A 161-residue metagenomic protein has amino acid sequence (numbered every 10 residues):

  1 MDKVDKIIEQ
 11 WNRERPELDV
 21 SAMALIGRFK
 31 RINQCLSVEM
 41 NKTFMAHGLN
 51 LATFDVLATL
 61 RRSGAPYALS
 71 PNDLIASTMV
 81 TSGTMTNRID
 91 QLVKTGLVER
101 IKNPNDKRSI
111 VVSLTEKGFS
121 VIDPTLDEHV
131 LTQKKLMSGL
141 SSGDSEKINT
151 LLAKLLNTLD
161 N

Functional and structural regions predicted by a protein language model:
M1-E17, G143-N161: C-terminal regulatory/oligomerization modules of transcriptional regulators
M1-H47: N-terminal leader segment of winged-helix/HTH proteins
L18, L49-L51, L114, L140: Alpha-helical hairpin
M23-I26, K30, Q34, M79 (+2 more regions): Short amphipathic alpha-helical segments with heptad-repeat character
Q34, V38-T81: N-terminal helix-turn-helix DNA-binding core of bacterial DNA-binding proteins
P71, I89-D90: Short, hydrophobic-biased segments on the C-terminal half of alpha helices that form "recognition helices"
D90-K147: Charged, amphipathic alpha-helical coiled-coil/dimerization segments
